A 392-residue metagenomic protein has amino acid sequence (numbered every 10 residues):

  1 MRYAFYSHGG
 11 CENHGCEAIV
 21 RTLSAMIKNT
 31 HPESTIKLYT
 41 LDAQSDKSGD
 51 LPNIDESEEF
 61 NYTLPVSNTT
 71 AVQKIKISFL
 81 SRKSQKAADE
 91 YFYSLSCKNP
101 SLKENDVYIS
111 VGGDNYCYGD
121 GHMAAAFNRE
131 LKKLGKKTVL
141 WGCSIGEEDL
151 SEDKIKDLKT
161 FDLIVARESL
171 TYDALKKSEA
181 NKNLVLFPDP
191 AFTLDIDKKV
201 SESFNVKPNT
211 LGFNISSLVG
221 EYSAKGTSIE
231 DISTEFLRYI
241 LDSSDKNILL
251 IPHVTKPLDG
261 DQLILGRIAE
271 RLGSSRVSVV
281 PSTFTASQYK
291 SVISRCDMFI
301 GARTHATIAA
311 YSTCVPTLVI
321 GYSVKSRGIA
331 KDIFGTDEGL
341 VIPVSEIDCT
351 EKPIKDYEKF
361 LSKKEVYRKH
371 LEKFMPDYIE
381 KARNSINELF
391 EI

Functional and structural regions predicted by a protein language model:
M1-I392: Active-site anion-handling motifs in enzyme catalytic cores
